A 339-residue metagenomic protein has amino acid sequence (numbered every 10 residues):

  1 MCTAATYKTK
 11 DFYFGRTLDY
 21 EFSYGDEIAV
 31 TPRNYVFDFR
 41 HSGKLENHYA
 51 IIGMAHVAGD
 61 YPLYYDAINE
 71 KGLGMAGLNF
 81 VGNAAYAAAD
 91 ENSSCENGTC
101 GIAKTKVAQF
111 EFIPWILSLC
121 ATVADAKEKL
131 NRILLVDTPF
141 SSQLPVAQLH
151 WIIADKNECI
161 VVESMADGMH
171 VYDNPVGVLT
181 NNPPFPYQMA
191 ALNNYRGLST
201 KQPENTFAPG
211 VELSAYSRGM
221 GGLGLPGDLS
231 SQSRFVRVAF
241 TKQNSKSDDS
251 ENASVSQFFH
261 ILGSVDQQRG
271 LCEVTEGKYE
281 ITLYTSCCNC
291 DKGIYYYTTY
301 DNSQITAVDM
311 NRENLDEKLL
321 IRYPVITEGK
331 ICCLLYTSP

Functional and structural regions predicted by a protein language model:
M1-K104, D137, C332-L334: A contiguous strand-loop segment
C2-Y7, L149-A154, V161, S286-C287: Short beta-strand scaffold segments in enzyme catalytic cores
V81, I102-V136, V238-S264: Alpha/propeptide regions of enzymes that mature by internal proteolysis
P145-L192: Extended amphipathic alpha-helical segments with heptad-repeat/coiled-coil character used for oligomerization, fusion
Y195-K246: Long, charge-rich alpha-helical interaction segments
L225-Y296: Extended, compositionally biased non-globular segments
I294-Y295, Y300-E317: C-terminal soluble interaction/assembly domains
Y336-P339: Conserved small/polar residues in nucleotide/adenosyl-binding loops
